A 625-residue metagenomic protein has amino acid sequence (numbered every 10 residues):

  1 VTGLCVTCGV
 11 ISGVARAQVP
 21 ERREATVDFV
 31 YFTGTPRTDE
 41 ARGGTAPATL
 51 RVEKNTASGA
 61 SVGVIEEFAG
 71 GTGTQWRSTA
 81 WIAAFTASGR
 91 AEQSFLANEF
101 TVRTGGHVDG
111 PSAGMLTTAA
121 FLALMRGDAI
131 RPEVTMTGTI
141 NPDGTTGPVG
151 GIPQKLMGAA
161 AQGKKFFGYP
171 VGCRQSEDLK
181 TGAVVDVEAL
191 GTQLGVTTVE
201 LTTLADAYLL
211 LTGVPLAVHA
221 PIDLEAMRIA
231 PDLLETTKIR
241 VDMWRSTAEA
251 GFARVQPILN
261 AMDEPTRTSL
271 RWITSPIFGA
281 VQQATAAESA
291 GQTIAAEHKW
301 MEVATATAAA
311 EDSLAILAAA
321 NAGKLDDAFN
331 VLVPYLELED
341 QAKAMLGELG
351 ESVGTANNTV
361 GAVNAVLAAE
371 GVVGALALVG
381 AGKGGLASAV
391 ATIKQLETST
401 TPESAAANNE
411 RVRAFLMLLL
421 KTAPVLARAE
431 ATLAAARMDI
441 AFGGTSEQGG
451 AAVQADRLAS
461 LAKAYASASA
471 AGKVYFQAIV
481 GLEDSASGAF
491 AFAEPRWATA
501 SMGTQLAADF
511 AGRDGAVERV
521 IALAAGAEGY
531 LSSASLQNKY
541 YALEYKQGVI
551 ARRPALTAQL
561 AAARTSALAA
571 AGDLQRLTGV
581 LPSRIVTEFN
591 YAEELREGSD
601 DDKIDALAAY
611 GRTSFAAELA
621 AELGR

Functional and structural regions predicted by a protein language model:
V1-G9: Bacterial N-terminal signal peptides
I11-R16: Sec/Tat signal peptide C-region and signal peptidase I cleavage site
Q18-Q282, S313, A322, D326-L376 (+11 more regions): Peripheral, non-AAA+ core regions of ATP-driven protein-machinery
R267-A319: Generic signature of mature, soluble extracytoplasmic domains
G279, A284-H298, V363, E370 (+2 more regions): Short helix-adjacent coil turns
V303, T307-A310, L314-P334, E370-L543 (+1 more regions): C-terminal amphipathic alpha-helix
Y540-R552: Acidic, serine/threonine/proline-rich low-complexity intrinsically disordered regions
